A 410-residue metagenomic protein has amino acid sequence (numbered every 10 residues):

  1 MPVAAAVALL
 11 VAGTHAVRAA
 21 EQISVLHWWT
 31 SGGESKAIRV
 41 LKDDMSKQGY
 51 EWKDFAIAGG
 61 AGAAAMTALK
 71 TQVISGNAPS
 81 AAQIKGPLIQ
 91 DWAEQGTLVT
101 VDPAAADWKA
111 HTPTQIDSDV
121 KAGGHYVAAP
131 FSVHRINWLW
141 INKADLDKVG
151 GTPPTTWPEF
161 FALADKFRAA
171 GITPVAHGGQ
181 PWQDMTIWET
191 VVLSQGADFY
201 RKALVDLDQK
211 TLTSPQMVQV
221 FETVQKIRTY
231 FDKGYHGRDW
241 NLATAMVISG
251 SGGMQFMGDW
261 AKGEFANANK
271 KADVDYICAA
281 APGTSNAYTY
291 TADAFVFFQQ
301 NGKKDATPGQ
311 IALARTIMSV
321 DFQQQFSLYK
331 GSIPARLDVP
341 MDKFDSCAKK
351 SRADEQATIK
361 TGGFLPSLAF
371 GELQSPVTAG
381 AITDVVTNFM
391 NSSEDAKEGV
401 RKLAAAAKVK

Functional and structural regions predicted by a protein language model:
A6-V7, V17-D91, T97, D107-W108 (+3 more regions): Conserved N-terminal structural module of periplasmic/extracytoplasmic solute-binding proteins
D43, Q48, K148-V149, T229 (+2 more regions): Extracytoplasmic/periplasmic substrate-recognition and gating elements
G86-N137, F161, I187-E189, I277: Hinge/lid segment of periplasmic solute-binding proteins
L98, P103, W260-N267, F295-P376: Mature extracytoplasmic/periplasmic domains
P103-S118, T152, G179, Q195-Q219 (+2 more regions): Short, solvent-exposed loop/beta-turn-alpha elements that line the ligand-binding surface or hinge of extracytoplasmic
V127-F131, F161-Q209, G252: Extracytoplasmic/periplasmic solute-binding protein
P130, D206, V339, A353-A407: C-terminal capping/gating helix-and-loop segments adjacent to ligand/active sites or protein-protein/ligand interfaces
A164-K166, D206-H236: Glycine-centered hinge/linker elements that transmit conformational signals in sensory and ligand-binding systems
